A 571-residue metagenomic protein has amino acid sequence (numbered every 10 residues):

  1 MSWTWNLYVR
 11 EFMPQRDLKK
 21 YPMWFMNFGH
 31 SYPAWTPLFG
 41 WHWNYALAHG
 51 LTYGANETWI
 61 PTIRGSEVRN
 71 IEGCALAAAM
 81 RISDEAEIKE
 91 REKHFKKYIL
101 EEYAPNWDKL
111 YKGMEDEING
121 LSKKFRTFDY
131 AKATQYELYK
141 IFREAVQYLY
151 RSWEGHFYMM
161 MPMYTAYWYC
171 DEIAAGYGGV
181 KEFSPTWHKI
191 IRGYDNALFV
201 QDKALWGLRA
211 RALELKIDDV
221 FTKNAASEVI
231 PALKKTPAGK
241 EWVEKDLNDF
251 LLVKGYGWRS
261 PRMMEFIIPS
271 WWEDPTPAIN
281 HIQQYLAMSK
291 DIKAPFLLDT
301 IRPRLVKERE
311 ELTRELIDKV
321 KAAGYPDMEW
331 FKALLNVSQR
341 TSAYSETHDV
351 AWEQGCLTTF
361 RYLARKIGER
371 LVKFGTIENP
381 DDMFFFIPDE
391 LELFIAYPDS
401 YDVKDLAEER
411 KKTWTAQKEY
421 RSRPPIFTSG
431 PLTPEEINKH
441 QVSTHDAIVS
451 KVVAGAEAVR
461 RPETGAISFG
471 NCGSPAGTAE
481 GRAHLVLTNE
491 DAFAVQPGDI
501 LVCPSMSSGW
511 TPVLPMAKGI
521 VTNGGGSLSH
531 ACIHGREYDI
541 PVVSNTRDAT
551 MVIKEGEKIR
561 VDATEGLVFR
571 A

Functional and structural regions predicted by a protein language model:
M1, A483-I500, P504-A571: Acidic, glycine-rich flexible loop/linker segments
M1-F28, Y32-A34, L38-G40, E273-A492 (+1 more regions): Cysteine-dependent phosphatase catalytic core of the protein tyrosine phosphatase
M1-Y344, H348, T359: N-terminal, non-catalytic alpha-helical interaction modules of very large eukaryotic scaffold proteins
A133, A351, G355, T522-N523 (+1 more regions): Alpha-helix capping and helix-loop boundary segments enriched in small/acidic/polar residues
M159, D381, C503: Active-site-adjacent beta-strand anchor residues
F183-I191, V372-F386, A549-I553: Short alpha-helical "patches" and their helix-cap loops
